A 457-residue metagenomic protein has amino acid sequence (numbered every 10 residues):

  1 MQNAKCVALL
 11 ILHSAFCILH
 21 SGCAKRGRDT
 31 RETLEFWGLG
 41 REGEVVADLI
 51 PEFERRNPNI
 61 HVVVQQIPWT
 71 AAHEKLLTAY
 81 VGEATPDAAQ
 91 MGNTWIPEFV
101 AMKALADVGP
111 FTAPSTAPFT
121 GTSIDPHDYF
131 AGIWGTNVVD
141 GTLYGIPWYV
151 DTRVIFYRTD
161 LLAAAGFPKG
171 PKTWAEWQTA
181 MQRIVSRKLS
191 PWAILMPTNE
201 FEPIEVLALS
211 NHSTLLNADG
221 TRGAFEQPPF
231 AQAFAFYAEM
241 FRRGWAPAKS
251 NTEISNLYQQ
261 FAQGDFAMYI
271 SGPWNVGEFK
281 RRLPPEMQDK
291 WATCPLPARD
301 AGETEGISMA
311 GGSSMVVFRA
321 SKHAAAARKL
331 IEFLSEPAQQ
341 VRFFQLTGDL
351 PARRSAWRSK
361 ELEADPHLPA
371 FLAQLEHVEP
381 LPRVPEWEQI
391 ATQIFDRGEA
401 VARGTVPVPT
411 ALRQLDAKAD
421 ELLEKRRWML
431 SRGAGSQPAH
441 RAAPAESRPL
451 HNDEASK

Functional and structural regions predicted by a protein language model:
T30-R41, I60-Q65, A88, W192: Short, well-ordered beta-strand elements
R41-H61, I394, L412: Short, polar/charged alpha-helical segment
E52, R56-Y129, A163-G166, K172 (+4 more regions): Extracytoplasmic "Venus flytrap"/periplasmic binding protein-like
N93-V154, Q178, E205-V206, Q288-L296 (+1 more regions): Hinge/lid segment of periplasmic solute-binding proteins
A113, P273-Q288, P297-D396: C-terminal lobe and pocket-closing loops of periplasmic/extracytoplasmic Venus-flytrap solute-binding proteins
G135, V139-W148, R153, Q178-G223 (+1 more regions): Extracytoplasmic/periplasmic solute-binding protein
A163, A373-K457: Conserved C-terminal helix/tail region of periplasmic/extracytoplasmic solute-binding proteins
M181-R183, D219-S250, L296-R299: Glycine-centered hinge/linker elements that transmit conformational signals in sensory and ligand-binding systems
